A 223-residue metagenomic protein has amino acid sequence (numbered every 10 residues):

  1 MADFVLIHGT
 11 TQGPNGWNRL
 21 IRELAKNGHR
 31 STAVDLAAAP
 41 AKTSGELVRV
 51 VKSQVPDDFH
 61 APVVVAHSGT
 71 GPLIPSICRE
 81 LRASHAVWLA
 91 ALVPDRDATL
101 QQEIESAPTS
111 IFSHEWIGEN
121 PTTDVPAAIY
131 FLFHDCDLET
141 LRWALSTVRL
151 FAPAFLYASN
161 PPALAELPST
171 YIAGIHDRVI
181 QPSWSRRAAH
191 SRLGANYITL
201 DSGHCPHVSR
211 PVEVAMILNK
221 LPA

Functional and structural regions predicted by a protein language model:
A2-P40: Conserved HGGG/HGGXW glycine-rich cap/lid loop of the alpha/beta-hydrolase fold
R30-V63, C78, Q101-T109: Active-site loop/oxyanion-hole signature of alpha/beta-hydrolase fold enzymes
D35-A39, L92, G203: Short beta-to-alpha linker loops that shape the active-site pocket of alpha/beta-hydrolase fold enzymes
V64-V65, A86, Y171: Conserved alpha/beta-hydrolase fold motif
V65-I74: Gly/Ala-rich beta-loop-alpha elbow adjacent to hydrolase catalytic centers
R79-T122, F155-L156, Q181: Flexible "cap/lid" loop of the alpha/beta hydrolase fold
E119-A163: Conserved alpha/beta-hydrolase catalytic His-Asp/Glu region
F151-V212, M216: Conserved serine/cysteine hydrolase catalytic core
